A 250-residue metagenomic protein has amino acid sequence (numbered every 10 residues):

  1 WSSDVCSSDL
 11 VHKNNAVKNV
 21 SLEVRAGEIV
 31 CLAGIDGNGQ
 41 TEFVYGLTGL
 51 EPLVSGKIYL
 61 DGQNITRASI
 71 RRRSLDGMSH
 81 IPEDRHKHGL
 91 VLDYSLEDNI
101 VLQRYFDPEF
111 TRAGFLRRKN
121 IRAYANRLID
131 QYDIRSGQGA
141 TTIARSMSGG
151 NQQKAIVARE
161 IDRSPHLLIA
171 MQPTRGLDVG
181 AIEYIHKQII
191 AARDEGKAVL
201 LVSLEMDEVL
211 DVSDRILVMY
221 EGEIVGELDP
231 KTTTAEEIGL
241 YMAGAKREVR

Functional and structural regions predicted by a protein language model:
S3-R250: Glycine-rich phosphate-binding loops of nucleotide-dependent enzymes
